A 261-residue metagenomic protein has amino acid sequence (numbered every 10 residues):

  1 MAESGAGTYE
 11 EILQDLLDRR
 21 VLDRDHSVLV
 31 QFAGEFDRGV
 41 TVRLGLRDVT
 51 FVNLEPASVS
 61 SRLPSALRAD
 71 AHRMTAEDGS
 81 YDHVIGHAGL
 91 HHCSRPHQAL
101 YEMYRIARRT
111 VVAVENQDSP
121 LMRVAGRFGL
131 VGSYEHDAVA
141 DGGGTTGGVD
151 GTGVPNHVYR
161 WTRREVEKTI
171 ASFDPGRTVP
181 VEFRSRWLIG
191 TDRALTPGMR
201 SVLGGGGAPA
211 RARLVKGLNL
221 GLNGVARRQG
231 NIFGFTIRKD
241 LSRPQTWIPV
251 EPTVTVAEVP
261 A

Functional and structural regions predicted by a protein language model:
E3-H26, F36-D37: Conserved alpha-helix/loop element of class I SAM-dependent methyltransferases that forms part of the SAM/SAH-binding
S27-R73: Class I SAM-dependent methyltransferase SAM/SAH-binding core
R73-D78, S94: Short conserved loop adjoining the S-adenosyl-L-methionine
V84-I85: Hydrophobic beta-strand segment of the Class I
H97-A113: A short glycine-rich, Lys/Arg-flanked "PGG" loop and its adjoining helix->strand segment in the class I
R109-G144, H157: Conserved class I S-adenosyl-L-methionine
V154-F183: Short alpha-helix
V181-A261: A C-terminal cap/extension of S-adenosyl-L-methionine-dependent methyltransferases that defines the acceptor-substrate
